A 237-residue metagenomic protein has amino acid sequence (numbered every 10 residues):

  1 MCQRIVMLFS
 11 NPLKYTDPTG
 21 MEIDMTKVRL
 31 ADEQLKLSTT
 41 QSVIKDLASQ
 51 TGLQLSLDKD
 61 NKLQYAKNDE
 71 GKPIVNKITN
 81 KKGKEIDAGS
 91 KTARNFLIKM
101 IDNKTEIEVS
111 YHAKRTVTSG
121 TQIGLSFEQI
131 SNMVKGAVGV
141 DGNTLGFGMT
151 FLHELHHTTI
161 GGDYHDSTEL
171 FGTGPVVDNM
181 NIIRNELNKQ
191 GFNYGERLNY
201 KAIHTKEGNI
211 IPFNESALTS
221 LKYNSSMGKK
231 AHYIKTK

Functional and structural regions predicted by a protein language model:
M1-E33: Short turn/helix-capping motifs enriched in Asx and small/polar residues
C2-R4, T144-G148, L170-G174: Alpha-helical scaffolds flanking conserved acidic
L13, A48-G52, D102, H156-G161 (+1 more regions): Sec-exported extracytoplasmic/periplasmic mature domains
E22-E108: A metal-dependent hydrolase signature that marks the N-terminal structural subdomain at the beginning of catalytic folds
A31, T39-V43, F147-G148, G172 (+1 more regions): Stable alpha-helical elements in mature extracytoplasmic
I101-G148, T158-G162: Active-site scaffold of zinc-dependent metalloenzymes
F151: An amphipathic, basic-hydrophobic helix/alpha-beta surface used to engage anionic, phosphate-rich ligands or surfaces
T159-K237: Active-site or metal-binding loop neighborhoods of secreted/extracellular toxin and effector enzymes
